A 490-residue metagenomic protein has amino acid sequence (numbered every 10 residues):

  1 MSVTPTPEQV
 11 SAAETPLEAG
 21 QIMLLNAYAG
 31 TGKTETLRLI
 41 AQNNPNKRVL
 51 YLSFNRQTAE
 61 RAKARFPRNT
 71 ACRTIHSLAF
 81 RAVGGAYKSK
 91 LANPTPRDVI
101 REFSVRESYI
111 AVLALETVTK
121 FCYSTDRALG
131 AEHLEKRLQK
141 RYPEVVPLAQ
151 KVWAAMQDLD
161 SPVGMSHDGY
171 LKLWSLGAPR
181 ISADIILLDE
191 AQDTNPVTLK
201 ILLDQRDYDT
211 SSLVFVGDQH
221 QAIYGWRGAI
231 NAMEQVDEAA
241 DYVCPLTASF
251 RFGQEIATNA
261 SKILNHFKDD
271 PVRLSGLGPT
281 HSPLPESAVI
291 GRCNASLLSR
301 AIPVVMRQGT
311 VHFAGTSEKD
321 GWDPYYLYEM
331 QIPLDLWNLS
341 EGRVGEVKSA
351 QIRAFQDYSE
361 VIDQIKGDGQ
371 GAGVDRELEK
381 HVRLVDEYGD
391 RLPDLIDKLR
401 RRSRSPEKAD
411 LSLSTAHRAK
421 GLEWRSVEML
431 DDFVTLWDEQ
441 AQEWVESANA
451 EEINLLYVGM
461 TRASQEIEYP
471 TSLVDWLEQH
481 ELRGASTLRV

Functional and structural regions predicted by a protein language model:
M1-K88, S261, T461: P-loop NTPase Walker
T6-A13, I22, E144-N231, G421: Conserved helicase NTPase motor core
N26-T31, E35-L37, F54-Q57, H76 (+10 more regions): Conserved helicase motor core of SF1/SF2 NTP-dependent helicases
N46, Y208-S212, A463-Q465: A short helix->loop->beta-strand "cap" motif at the edges of active sites that frequently abuts
R56-F121, Q308-W322: Conserved P-loop NTPase-based nucleic-acid remodeling module centered on helicase motor cores
Y87-M156, G342-D368: ATP-hydrolysis module of ASCE/P-loop NTPase motor domains, specifically the Walker B Asp-Glu catalytic pair
T119-A178, V382-P406: Conserved helicase NTPase catalytic core signature
Q331-P470, V474-E478: Conserved helicase C-terminal RecA-like lobe
